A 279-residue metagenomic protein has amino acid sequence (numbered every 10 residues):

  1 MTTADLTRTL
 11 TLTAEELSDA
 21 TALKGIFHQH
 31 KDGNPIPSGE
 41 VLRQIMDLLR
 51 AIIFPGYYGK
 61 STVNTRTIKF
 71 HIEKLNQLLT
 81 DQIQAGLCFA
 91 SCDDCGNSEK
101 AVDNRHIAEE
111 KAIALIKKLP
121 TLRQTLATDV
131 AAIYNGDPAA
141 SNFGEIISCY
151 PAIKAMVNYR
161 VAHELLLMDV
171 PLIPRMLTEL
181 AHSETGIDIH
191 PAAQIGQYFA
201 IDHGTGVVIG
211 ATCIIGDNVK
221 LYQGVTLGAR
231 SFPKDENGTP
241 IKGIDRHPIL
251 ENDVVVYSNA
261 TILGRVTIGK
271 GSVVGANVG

Functional and structural regions predicted by a protein language model:
M1-M176: Terminal amphipathic alpha-helical/low-complexity segments used for targeting or macromolecular assembly
H182-G279: Structural signal for interior beta-strand "rungs" in well-ordered beta-sheet cores of soluble enzyme domains
